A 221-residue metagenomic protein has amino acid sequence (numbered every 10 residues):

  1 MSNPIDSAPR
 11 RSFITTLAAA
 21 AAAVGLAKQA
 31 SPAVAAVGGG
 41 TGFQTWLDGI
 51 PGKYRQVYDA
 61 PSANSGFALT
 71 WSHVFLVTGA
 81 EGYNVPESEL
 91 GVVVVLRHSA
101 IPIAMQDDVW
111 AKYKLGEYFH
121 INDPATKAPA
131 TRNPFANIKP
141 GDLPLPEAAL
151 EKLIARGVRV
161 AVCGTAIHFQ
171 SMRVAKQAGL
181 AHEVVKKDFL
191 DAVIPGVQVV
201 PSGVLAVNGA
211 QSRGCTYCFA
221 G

Functional and structural regions predicted by a protein language model:
S2-A20: N-terminal secretory signal peptides and thylakoid transit peptides that target proteins across membranes
A27-Y54: C-terminal segment of N-terminal export signals and the immediately downstream linker at the start of the mature
L47-S62, A130-T131: Acidic/histidine-rich, surface-exposed loop or edge segments in extracytoplasmic proteins
A63-S65, H98-I103, V160, T165-Q170 (+1 more regions): Solvent-exposed loop/turn segments at secondary-structure junctions within structured extracellular/periplasmic domains
F67-V85: Histidine-anchored nucleotide/phosphate-binding helix
V85-V109: Acidic helix-start/capping segments at beta-turn-to-alpha-helix junctions
D107-D108, G116-E147, K152, A166-Q177: All-alpha RGS (Regulator of G-protein Signaling) helical domain and cognate RGS-like helical scaffolds
A175-G221: Glycine-rich, aromatic-bearing surface loops/beta-hairpins
